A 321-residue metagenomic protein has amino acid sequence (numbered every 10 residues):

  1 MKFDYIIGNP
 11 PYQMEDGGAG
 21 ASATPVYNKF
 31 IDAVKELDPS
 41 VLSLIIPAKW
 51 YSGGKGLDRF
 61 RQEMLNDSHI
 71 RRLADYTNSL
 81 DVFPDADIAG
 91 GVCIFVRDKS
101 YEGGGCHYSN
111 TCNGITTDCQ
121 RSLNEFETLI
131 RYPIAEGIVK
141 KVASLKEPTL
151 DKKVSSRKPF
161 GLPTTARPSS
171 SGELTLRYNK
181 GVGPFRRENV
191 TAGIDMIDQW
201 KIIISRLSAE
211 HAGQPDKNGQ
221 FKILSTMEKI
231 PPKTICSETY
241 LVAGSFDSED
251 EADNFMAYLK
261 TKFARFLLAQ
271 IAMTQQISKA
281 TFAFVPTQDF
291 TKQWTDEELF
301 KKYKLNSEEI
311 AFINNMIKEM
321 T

Functional and structural regions predicted by a protein language model:
M1: S-adenosyl-L-methionine
I6-I7: Hydrophobic beta-strand segment of the Class I
P10: Conserved NAD(P)H cofactor-binding loop of Rossmann-fold oxidoreductase domains
M14-D81, C93-R97, F255: Conserved Class I SAM-dependent methyltransferase catalytic core
E15, Y51-S52, H211-G213, M320: Flexible loop/turn segments at secondary-structure boundaries
P47, K260, N315-K318: Short amphipathic alpha-helical surface patches that mediate protein-protein
S79-S307: C-terminal substrate-recognition regions of SAM-dependent nucleic acid methyltransferases
E308-T321: Short, amphipathic C-terminal "tail helix"
